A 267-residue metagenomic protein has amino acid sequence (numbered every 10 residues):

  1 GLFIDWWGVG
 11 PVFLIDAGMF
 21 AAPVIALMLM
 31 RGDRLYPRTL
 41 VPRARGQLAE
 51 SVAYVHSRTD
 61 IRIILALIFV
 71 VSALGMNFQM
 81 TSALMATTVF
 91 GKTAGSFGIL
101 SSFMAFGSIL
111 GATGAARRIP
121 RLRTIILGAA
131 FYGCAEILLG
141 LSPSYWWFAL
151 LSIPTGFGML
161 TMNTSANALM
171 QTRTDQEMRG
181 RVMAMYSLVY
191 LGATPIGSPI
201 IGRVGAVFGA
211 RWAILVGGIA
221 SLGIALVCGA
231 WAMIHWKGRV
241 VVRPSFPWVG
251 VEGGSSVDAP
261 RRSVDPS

Functional and structural regions predicted by a protein language model:
F3-W6, V182: Solvent-exposed interhelical
D5-I15: Transmembrane helices of ABC transporter permease
F13-R43, A230-F246: Helix-loop junctions on the cytosolic side of multi-pass membrane transporters, especially the intracellular loop
L14, G75, A184: Phosphate-coordinating loops and pocket residues in cytosolic domains that bind phosphorylated ligands
M19, A49, H56, V70 (+1 more regions): C-terminal transmembrane bundle of multi-pass solute transporters/carriers
V55-A66: Membrane-interface helix starts
A66-S72: Hydrophobic alpha-helical transmembrane segments of multi-pass membrane transport/permease proteins
F78-Q79: Extracytoplasmic gate region of multi-pass secondary transporters
